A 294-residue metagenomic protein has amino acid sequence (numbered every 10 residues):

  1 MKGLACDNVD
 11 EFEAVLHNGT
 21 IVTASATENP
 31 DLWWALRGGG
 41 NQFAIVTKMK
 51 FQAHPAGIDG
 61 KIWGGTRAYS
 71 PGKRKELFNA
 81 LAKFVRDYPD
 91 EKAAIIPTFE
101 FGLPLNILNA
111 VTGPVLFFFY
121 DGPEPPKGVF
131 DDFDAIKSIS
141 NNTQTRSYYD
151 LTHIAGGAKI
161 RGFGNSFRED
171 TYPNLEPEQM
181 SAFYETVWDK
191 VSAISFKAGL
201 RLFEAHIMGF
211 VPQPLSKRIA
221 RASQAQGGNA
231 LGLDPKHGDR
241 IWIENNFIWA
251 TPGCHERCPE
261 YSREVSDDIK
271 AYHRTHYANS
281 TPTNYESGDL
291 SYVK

Functional and structural regions predicted by a protein language model:
M1-K294: Soluble FAD-dependent oxygen oxidases
